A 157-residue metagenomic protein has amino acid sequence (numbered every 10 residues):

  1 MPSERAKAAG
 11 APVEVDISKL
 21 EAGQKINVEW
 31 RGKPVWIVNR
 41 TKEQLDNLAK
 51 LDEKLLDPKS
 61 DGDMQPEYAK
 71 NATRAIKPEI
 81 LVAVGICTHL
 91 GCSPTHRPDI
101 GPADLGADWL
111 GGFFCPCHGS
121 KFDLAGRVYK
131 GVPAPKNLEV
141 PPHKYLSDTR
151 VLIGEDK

Functional and structural regions predicted by a protein language model:
M1-N27: C-terminal segment of N-terminal export signals and the immediately downstream linker at the start of the mature
A11, A22, T41-K42, K144-S147: General structural signal for secondary-structure boundaries
A11-V13, K33, E139: Short beta-strand or tight-loop elements that sit immediately N-terminal to catalytic metal-binding acidic residues
D16-S18, E29, L146, G154: A structural detector for beta-sheet-dominated domains
K19-A72: Extracytoplasmic/periplasmic/luminal assembly and interaction segments in envelope/secretory/respiratory proteins
R31-K33, R40-K42, H118, D148 (+1 more regions): Solvent-exposed coil/turn segments that connect beta secondary-structure elements in extracytoplasmic/periplasmic
E53-E155: Rieske [2Fe-2S] iron-sulfur-binding domain
